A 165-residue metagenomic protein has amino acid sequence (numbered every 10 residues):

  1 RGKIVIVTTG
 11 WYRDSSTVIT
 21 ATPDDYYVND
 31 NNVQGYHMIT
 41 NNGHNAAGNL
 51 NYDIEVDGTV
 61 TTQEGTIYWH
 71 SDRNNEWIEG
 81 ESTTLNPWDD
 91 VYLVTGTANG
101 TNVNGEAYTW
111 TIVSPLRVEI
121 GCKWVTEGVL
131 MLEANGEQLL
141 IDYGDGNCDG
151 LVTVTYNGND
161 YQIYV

Functional and structural regions predicted by a protein language model:
R1-V165: Low-complexity, intrinsically disordered segments exposed to solvent
